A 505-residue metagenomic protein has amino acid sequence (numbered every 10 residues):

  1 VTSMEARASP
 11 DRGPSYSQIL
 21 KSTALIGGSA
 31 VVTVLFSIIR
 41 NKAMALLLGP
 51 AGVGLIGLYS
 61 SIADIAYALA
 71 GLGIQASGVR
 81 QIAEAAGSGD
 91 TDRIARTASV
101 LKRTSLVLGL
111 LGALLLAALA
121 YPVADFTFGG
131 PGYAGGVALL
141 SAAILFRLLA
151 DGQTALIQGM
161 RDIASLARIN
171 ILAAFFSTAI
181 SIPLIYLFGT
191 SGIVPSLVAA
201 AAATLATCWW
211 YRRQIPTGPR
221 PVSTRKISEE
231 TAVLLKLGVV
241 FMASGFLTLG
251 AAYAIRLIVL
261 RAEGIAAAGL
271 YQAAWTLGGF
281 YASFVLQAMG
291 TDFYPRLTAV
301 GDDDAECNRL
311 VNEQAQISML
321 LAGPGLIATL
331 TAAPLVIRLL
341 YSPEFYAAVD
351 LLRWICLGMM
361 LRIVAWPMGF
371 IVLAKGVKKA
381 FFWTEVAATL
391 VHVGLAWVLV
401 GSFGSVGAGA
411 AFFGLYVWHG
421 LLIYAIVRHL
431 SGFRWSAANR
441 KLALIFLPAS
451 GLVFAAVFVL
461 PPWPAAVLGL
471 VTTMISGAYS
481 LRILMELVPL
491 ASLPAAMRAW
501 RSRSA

Functional and structural regions predicted by a protein language model:
T2-E5, S99-F128, A179, Y186 (+4 more regions): Alpha-helical transmembrane segments of multi-pass membrane transport and lipid-handling proteins
T2-I19, C208-A252, D292-R309, S431-A443 (+1 more regions): Interhelical loop/hinge segments that connect adjacent transmembrane helices in multipass membrane
T2-P10, F454-A505: Membrane-proximal transmembrane or re-entrant/amphipathic helices at the cytosolic face
K42-A43, G54-G71, V100-T104, V240 (+5 more regions): Alpha-helical transmembrane segments of polytopic membrane transporters and translocases
M44-I65, A134-G135, P195, E230-L237 (+4 more regions): Interfacial/gating helices of multi-pass transporter permease domains
L72-S88, K102, G159, P216 (+3 more regions): Helix-loop junctions and terminal segments of transmembrane helices in multi-pass membrane transport/translocation
A134-A138, R168-P216, W275, V386-W397 (+2 more regions): Hydrophobic alpha-helical transmembrane segments
L145-N170, C356-A387, V427-H429: Membrane-interface junctions at transmembrane-helix termini in multi-pass inner-membrane proteins
